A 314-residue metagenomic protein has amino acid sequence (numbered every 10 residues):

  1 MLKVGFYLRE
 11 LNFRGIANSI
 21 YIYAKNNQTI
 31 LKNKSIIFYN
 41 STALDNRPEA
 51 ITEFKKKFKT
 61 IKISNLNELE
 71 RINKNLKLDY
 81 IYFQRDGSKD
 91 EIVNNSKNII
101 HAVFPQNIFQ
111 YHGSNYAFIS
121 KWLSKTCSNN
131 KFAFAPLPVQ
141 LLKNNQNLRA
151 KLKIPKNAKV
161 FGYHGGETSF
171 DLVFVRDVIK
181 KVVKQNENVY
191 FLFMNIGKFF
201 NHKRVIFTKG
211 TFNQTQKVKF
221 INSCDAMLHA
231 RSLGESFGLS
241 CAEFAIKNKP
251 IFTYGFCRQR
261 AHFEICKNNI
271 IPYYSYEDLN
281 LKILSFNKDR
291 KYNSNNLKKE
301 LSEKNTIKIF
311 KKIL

Functional and structural regions predicted by a protein language model:
L8-R14, Y21-E68, G197: N-terminal strand-loop element at the rim of the active site of nucleotide-sugar-dependent glycosyltransferases
G15, E277, N287-L314: A charged, aromatic-enriched C-terminal amphipathic alpha-helix characteristic of glycosyltransferases across folds
I63-L69, G197, V205-I221: Conserved active-site histidine-acidic residue motif and adjacent donor-binding/catalytic loop of glycosyltransferases
L78, K219-S236, K249: Acidic donor-binding loop of glycosyltransferase active sites
S114-N145: Donor nucleotide-sugar binding/catalytic pocket of nucleotide-sugar-dependent glycosyltransferases
L137-N201, F207: Conserved catalytic-core segment of nucleotide-activated headgroup transferases in glycan assembly
V218, C241-I246, R260-A261: Short alpha-helical segment that forms part of, or immediately flanks, the ligand-binding pocket in carbohydrate-active
P250-G255: Short hydrophobic beta-strand element within catalytic cores of glycosyltransferases and related nucleotide-activated
